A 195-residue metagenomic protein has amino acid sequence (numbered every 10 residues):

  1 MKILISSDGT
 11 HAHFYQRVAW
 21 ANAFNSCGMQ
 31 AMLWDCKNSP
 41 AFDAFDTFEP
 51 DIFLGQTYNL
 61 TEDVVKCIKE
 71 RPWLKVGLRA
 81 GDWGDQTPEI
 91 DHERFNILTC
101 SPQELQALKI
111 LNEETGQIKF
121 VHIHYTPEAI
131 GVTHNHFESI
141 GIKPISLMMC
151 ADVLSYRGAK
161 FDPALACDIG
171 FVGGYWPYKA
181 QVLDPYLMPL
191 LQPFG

Functional and structural regions predicted by a protein language model:
M1-F48, Q56-K66, R79-W83, E93-G195: Nucleotide-sugar donor-binding catalytic core of glycosyltransferases
D51-L54, K75: Structural motif
C67-R71: Acidic (Asp/Glu)-rich catalytic clusters
P72-K75, I118: Loop/turn elements at helix/coil->beta-strand transitions in domains of secreted/extracellular proteins
Q86: Aromatic/His-enriched, Gly/Pro-containing loop or helix-boundary segments that lie immediately adjacent to catalytic
